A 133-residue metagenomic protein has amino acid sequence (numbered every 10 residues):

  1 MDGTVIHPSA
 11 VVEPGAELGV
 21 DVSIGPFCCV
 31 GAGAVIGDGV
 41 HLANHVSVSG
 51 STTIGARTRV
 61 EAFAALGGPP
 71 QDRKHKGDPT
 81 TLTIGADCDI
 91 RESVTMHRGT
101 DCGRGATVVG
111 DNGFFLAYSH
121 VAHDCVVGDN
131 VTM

Functional and structural regions predicted by a protein language model:
T4-M133: Structural signal for interior beta-strand "rungs" in well-ordered beta-sheet cores of soluble enzyme domains
